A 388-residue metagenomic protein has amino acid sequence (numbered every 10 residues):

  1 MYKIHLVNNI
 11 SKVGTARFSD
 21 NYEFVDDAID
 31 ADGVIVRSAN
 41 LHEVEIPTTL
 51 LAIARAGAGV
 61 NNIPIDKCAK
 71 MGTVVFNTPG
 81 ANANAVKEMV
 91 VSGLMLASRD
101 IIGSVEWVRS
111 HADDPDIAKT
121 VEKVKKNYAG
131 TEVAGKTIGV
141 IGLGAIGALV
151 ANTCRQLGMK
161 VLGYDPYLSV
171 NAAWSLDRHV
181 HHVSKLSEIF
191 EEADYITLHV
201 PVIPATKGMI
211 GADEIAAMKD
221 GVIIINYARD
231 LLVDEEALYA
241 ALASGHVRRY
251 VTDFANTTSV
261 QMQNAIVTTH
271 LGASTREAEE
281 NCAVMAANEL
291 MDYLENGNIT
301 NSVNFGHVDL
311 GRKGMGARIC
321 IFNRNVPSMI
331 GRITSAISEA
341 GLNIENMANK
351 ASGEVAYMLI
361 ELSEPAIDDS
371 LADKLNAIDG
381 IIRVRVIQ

Functional and structural regions predicted by a protein language model:
M1-T78, E191, G211-D213, A217 (+6 more regions): An N-terminal-biased, well-structured beta-alpha scaffold segment characteristic of Rossmann-like dinucleotide-binding
H42-V44, P166-S259, S274: Rossmann-like adenosine-cofactor binding region
P79-T137, N301-V303: Phosphate-binding beta-alpha-beta segment of Rossmann-like dinucleotide-binding domains, i.e., the NAD(P)
K87-E106, N152-M159, M285-N298, T334-S338: Oxidoreductase and adenylate-handling cofactor-binding alpha/beta cores
L143-G144: Glycine-rich Rossmann-fold phosphate-binding loop(s) that bind the pyrophosphate of adenine dinucleotide cofactors
G147-A148: N-terminal Rossmann-fold NAD(P) dinucleotide-binding loop
D220-K313, F322-R324, Y357-A366, D373 (+1 more regions): Rossmann-like dinucleotide-binding domain for NAD(H)/NADP(H)
R324-E345: Short amphipathic alpha-helix segments
